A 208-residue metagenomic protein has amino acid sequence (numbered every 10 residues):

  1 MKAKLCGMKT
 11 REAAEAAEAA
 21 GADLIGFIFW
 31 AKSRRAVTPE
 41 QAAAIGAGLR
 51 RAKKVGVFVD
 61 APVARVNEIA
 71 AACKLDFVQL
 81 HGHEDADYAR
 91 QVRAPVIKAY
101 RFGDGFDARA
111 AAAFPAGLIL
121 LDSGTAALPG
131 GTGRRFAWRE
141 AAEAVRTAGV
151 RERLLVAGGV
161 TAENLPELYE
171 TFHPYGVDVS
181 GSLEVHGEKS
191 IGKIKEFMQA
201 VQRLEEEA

Functional and structural regions predicted by a protein language model:
M1-A208: Conserved N-terminal beta1-alpha1 strand-loop-helix module at the mouth
